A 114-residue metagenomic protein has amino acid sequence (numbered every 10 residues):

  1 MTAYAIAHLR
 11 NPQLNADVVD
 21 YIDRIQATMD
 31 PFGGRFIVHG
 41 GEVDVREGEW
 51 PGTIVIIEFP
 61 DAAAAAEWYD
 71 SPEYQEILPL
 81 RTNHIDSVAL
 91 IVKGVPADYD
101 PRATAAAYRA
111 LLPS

Functional and structural regions predicted by a protein language model:
M1-T53, P60-E67, K93-S114: Short S/T/G/P-rich N-terminal loop/turn motif that feeds into the first structured element of a domain
A63-D98: A contiguous, mid-protein "functional segment" used to position or interact with cofactors/ions or partner subunits
